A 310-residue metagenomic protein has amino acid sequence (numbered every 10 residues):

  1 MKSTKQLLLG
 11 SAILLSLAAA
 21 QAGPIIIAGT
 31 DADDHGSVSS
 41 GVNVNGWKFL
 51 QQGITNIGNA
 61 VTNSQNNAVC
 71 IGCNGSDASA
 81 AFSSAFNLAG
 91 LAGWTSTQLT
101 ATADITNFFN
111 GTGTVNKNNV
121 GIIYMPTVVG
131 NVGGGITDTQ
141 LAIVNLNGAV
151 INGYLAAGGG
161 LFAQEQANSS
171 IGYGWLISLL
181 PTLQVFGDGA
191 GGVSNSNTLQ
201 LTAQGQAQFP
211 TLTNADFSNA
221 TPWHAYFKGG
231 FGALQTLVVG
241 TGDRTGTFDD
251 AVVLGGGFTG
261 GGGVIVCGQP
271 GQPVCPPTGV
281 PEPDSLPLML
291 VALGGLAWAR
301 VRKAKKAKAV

Functional and structural regions predicted by a protein language model:
K2-Q21: Gram-negative bacterial Sec-dependent N-terminal signal peptides
G23-S39, N45-Q52, Q235-G256: Extracellular low-complexity, Gly/Ser/Thr-rich intrinsically disordered linkers and protease-sensitive activation/hinge
I26-V42, N67-L179: Helical hinge/lid and interdomain linker segments adjacent to catalytic or ligand-binding clefts that mediate domain
G53-T62: Short, hydrophobic alpha-helical segments
T62-G93, G160-G261: An acidic, glycine-rich "communication" segment
V253-G279: Extracellular Ser/Thr- and Pro-rich, acidic-biased low-complexity repeat/linker "stalks"
P281-R300: A short, hydrophobic C-terminal helix/tail in secreted or cell-surface proteins
A297-V310: C-terminal membrane-anchoring or membrane-association module
